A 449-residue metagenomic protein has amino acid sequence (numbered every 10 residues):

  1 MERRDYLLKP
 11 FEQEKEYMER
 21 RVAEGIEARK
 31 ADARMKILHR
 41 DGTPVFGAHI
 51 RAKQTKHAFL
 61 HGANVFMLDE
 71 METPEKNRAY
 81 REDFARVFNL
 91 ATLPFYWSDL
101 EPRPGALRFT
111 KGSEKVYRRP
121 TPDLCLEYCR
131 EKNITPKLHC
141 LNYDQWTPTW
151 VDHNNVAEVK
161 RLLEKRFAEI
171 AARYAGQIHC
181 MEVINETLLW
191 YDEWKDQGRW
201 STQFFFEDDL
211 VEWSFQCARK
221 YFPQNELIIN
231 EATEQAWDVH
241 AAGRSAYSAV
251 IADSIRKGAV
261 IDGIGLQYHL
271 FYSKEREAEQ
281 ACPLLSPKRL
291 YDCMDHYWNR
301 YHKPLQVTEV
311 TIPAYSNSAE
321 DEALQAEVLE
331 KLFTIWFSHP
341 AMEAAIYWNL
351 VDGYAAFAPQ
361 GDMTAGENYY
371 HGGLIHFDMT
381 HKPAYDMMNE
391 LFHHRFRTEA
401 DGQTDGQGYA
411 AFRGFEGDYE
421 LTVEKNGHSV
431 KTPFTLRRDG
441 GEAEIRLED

Functional and structural regions predicted by a protein language model:
M1-F46, R51-E70, L90, P102-A106 (+7 more regions): Beta-strand-rich domain onsets/edges
E2-Q13, Y17, R173, E182-D208 (+4 more regions): Aromatic-rich peripheral "rim/lid" segments of glycoside hydrolase catalytic domains that contact and position glycan
N64-L68, Y96, L141-Y143, V183-E186 (+4 more regions): Active-site beta-loop-alpha junctions enriched in small/polar residues
M71-V87, A411-E420: Short Pro-Gly-centered beta-turn/loop motif in secreted/extracellular proteins
E72-E82, P120-L124, K165-R166, F205-Q216 (+3 more regions): Alpha-helical scaffolding within the catalytic cores of extracellular/periplasmic polymer-degrading hydrolases
R86, L90-A106, R119-E234: Substrate-binding cleft and catalytic face of glycoside hydrolase catalytic domains, especially the flexible beta-alpha
I229, T233-G265, L324, A355-P359: Substrate-binding cleft/loops of secretory-pathway carbohydrate-active enzymes
